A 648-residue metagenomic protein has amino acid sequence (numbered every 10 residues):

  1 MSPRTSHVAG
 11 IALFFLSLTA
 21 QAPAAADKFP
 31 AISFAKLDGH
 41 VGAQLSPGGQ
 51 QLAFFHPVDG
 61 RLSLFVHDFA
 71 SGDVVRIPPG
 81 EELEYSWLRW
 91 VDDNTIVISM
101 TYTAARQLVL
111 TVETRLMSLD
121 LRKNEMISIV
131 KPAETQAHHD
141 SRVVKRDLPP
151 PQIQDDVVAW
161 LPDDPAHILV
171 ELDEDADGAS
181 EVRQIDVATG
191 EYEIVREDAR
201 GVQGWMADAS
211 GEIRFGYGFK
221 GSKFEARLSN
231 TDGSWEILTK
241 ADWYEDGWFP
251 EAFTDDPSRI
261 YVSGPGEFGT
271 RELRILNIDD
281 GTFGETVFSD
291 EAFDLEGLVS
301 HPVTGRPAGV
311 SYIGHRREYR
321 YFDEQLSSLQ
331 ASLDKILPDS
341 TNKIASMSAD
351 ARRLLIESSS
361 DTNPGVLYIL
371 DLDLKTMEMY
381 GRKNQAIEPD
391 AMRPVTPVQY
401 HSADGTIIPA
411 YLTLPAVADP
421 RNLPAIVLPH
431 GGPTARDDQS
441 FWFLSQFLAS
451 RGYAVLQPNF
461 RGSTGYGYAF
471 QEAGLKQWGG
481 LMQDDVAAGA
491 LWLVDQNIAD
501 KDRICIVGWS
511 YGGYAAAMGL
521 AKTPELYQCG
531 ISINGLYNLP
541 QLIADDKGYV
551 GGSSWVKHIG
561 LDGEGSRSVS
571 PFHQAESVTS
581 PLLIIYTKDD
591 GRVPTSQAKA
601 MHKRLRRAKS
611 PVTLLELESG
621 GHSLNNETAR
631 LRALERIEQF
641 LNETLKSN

Functional and structural regions predicted by a protein language model:
M1-I11: Bacterial N-terminal signal peptides that target proteins for export
A9-T19: Bacterial N-terminal signal peptides
A24-L354, D361-N363, L370-D373: Beta-propeller folds
A31, H40, R61, Y85 (+4 more regions): Short coil/loop residues immediately preceding or within conserved phosphate-binding loops of NTP-utilizing enzyme
V303-T304, G309-I313, R317-D339, S346-A351 (+7 more regions): Extracellular/periplasmic ectodomains of large secreted or surface enzymes and adhesion receptors
N363-V398: An N-terminal hydrophobic leader/cap segment in hydrolases
A386-D502, W509-S510, I543-G551: Cap/lid segment of the alpha/beta-hydrolase catalytic domain
F460-N648: Active-site-proximal cap/loop segments of hydrolase catalytic domains
